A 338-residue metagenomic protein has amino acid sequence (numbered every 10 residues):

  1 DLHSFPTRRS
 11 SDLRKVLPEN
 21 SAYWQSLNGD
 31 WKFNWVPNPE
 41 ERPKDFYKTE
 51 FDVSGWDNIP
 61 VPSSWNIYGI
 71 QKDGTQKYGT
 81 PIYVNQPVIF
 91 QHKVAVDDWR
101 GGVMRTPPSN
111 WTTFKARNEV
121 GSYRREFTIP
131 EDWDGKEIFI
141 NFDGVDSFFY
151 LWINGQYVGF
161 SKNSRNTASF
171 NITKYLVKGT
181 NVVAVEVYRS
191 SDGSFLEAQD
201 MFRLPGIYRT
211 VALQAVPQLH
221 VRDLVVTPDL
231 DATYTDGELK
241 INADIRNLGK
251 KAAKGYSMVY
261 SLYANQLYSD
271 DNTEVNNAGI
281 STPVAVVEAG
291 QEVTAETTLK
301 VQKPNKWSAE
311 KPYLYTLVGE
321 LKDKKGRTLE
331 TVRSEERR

Functional and structural regions predicted by a protein language model:
L2-S10: Short, small-residue-biased leader/transition segments that mark boundaries at the very start of proteins
L17-P18, N34-V36, R42, I67 (+5 more regions): Accessory beta-strand-rich segments of carbohydrate-active enzymes
V120, K178-G179, D236, E288-E292: Solvent-exposed, conformationally flexible loop/turn segments
W133-K136, L176-T180, A252-A253, V301-T316: Short glycine/proline/serine/threonine-rich loop/turn segments at secondary-structure transition edges
I153, D236-A285, A295: Beta-strand-rich binding/interaction modules
A168-K174, V293-K300: Exposed aromatic-hydrophobic patches
A184-E186, T316-E320: Extracellular recognition modules
V318-R338: N-terminal carbohydrate-binding accessory modules
